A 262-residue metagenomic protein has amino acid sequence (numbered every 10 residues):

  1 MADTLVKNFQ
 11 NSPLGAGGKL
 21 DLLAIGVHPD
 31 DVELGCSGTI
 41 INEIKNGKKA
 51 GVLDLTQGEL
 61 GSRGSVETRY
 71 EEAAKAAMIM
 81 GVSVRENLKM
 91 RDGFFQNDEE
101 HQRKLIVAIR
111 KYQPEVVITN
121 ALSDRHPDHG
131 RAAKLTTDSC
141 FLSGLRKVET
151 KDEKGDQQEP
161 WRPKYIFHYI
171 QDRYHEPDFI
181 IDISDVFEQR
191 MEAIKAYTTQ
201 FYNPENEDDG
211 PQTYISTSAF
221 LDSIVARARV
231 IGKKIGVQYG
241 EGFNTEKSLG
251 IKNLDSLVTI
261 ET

Functional and structural regions predicted by a protein language model:
M1-Y112, N244, S256-E261: Active-site rim/loop-helix segments in enzyme catalytic domains that contact anionic ligands
A2-L23, E99-T262: Metal-dependent de-N-acetylase/amidase catalytic core
